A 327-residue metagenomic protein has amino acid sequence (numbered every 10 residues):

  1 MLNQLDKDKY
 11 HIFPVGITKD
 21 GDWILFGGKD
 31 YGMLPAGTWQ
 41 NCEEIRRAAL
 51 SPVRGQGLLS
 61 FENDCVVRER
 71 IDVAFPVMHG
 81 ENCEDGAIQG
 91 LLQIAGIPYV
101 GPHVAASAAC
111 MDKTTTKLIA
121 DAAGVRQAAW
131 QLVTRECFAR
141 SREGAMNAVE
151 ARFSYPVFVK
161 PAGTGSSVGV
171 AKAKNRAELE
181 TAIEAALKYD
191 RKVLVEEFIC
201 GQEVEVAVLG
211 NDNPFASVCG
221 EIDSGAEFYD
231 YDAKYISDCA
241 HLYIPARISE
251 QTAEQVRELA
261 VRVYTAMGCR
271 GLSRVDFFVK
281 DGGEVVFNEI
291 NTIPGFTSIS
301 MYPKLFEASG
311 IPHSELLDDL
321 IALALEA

Functional and structural regions predicted by a protein language model:
M1-A105, A109-M111, T115, T134-G144 (+1 more regions): ATP-binding N-terminal substructure of ATP-dependent carboxylate-amine bond-forming enzymes
M1-N3, D64-R68, S107-Q202: Active-site nucleotide/adenylate-binding loops and adjacent lid/helix of ATP-dependent enzymes
I12, P98-Y99, Q127, V157 (+1 more regions): Hydrophobic beta-strand scaffold residues
G27-Y31, Y229-I236, T292: Short, flexible, mixed-charge acidic loops at enzyme active sites
G90-Y99, N175, E180, A308-S309: A glycine- and small-aliphatic-rich helix-loop capping segment at beta-alpha/alpha-beta transitions that lines
G124, A139, S249-A327: ATP-dependent carboxylate activation and anion-phosphoryl transfer catalytic cores that bind Mg-ATP to form
K174-E258, V279-V286: Phosphate-binding site of ATP-dependent enzymes
